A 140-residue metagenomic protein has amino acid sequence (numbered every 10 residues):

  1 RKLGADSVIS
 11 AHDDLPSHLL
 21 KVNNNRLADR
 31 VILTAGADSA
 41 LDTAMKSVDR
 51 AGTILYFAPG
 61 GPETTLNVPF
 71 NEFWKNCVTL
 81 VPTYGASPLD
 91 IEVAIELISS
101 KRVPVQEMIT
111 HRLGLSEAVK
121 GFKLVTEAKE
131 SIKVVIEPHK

Functional and structural regions predicted by a protein language model:
R1, E63-F70: Short, glycine/polar-rich helix-capping loops at beta-to-alpha or helix-loop-helix junctions that flank or form
R1-T43: Adenosine-nucleotide cofactor-binding segment
S7-V8, L80, M108, R112: Conserved beta-strand scaffold positions in the cores of enzyme catalytic domains, especially in NTP/NDP-utilizing
D14, D38-S39, E63-T64, P88-L89: Short alpha-helical
D42-K46, P88-K140: C-terminal hydrophobic helical "lid"/dimerization subdomain of Rossmann-like NAD(P)H-dependent oxidoreductases
V48-R50: Helix-to-beta-strand junctions that scaffold the AdoMet/dcAdoMet cofactor pocket in Class I SAM-dependent enzymes
T53, N67-E107: Rossmann-fold dehydrogenase core element
F57-A58: Acidic carboxylate diad motif detector
